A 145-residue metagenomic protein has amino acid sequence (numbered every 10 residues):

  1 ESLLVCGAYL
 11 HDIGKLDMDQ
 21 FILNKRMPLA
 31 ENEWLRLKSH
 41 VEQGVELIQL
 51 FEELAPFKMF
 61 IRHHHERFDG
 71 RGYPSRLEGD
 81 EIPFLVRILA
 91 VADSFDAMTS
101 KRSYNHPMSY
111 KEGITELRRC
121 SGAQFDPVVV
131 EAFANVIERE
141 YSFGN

Functional and structural regions predicted by a protein language model:
E1-N145: Metal-dependent catalytic cores of enzymes that make or break cyclic nucleotides and related phosphoester linkages
